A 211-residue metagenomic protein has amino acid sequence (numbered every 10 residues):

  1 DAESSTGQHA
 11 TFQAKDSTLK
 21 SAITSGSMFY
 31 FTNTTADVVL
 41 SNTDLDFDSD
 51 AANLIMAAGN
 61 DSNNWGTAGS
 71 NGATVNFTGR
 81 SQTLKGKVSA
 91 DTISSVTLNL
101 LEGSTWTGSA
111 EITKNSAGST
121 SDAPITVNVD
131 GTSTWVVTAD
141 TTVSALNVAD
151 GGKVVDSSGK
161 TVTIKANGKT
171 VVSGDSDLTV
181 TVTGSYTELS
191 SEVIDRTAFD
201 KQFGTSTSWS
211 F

Functional and structural regions predicted by a protein language model:
D1-I23, Y30-D50, G59-K85, D91-T107 (+3 more regions): Surface-exposed loop/turn motifs in large extracellular/passenger domains
G86, S158, T163, T197-K201: Polar/charged alpha-helical tracts
G108-I112, T179-F211: Extracellular "leader-to-stem" segments immediately downstream of a signal peptide or signal-anchor in secreted/lumenal
T113, K165, T170-V171: Cys/His Zn-binding finger modules involved in RNA regulation
S121-V127, V137-N147, T161-K165: Surface-exposed loop/turn positions within long extracellular repeat scaffolds, especially the passenger domains
N147, V155, V172, S208-S210: HINT/intein-family self-processing domains that catalyze protein splicing or autoproteolytic maturation of precursor
